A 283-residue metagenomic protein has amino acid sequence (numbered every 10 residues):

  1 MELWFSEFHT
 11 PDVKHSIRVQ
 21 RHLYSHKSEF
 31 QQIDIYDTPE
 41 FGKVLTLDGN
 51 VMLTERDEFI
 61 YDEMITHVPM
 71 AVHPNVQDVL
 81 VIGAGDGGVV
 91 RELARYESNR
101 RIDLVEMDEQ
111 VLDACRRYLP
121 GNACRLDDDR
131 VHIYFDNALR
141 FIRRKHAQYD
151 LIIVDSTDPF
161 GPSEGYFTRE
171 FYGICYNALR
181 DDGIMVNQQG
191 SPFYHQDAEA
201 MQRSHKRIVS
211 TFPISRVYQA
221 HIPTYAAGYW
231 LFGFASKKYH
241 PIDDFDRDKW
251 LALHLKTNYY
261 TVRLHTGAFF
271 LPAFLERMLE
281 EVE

Functional and structural regions predicted by a protein language model:
M1-D34, K206, A227-E283: SAM/dcSAM-binding transferase cores
M1-E63, H67-A71, R95: Rossmann-like AdoMet
E2-W4, L53-D182, Y194-M201, L279: The AdoMet/dcAdoMet-binding core of the Class I SAM-like
N50, Q189-G190: Glycine- and acidic
Y172-G173, A198-Q219, G233: Conserved Class I S-adenosyl-L-methionine
D182-Q189: Conserved beta-strand signature within the Rossmann-like core of class I S-adenosyl-L-methionine
N187, F212-Q219, I242-F245: Acidic/polar loop patches that form or flank catalytic/metal-binding clefts of enzymes that bind anionic ligands
A220-T224: Short proline/glycine-enriched turn/loop segments at secondary-structure junctions
